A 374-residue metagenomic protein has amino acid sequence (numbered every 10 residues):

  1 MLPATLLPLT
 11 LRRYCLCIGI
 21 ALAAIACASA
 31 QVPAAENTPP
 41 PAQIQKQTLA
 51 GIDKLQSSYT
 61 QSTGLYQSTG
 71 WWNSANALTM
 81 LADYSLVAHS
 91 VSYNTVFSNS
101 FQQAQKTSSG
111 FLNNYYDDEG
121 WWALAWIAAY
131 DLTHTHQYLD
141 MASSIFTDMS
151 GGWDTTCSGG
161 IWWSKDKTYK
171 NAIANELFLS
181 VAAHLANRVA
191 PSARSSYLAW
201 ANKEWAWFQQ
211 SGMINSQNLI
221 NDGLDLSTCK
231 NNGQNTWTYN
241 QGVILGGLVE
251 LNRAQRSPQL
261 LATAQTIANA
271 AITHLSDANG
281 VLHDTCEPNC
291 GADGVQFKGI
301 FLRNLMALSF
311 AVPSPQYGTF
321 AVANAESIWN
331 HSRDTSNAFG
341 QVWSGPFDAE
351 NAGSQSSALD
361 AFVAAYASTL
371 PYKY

Functional and structural regions predicted by a protein language model:
M1-Q31: Fungal secretory targeting signals
P33-W121, A129-L132, Y138, K170 (+2 more regions): CBM-like carbohydrate-recognition segments
A88, W126, T133, A182-L185 (+5 more regions): Long alpha-helical scaffolds in large eukaryotic adaptor/regulatory proteins, encompassing alpha-solenoid repeat systems
T95-R188, L198-A199: Extended ligand-binding groove/face enriched in aromatic
E176-L177, T238-E250, A268, F297-I300 (+1 more regions): Aromatic- and acid-rich polysaccharide-binding/catalytic face of secreted or lumenal carbohydrate-active enzymes
A182-A186, R194-L251: Active-site cradle of extracellular carbohydrate-active enzymes
A193-S195, I214-N235, S257, T273-G291 (+1 more regions): Juxtamembrane/interface segments of multi-pass membrane proteins
